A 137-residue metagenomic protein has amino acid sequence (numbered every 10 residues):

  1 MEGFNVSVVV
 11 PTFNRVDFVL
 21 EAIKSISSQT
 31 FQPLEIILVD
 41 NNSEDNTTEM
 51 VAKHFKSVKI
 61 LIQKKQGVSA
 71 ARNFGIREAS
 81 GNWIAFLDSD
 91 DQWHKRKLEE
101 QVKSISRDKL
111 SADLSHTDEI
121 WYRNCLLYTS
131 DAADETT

Functional and structural regions predicted by a protein language model:
M1-S25: N-proximal low-complexity "stem/linker" segments adjacent to membrane-targeting elements
S25, D40-E49, D88: A conserved acidic beta->alpha catalytic loop
S25-P33: Short, acidic, metal-binding catalytic loop of nucleotide-sugar glycosyltransferases
L34-N42, L61-I62, S89: Short beta-strand/loop segment that forms part of the nucleotide-sugar
Q63-A79: Glycine-rich, basic loop-to-helix element that forms the pyrophosphate-binding segment of sugar-nucleotide handling
I84: Short aromatic/hydrophobic "clamp" motif used to bind/position activated sugar donors
L98-L127: Conserved donor NDP-sugar-binding/catalytic core segment of glycosyltransferases
Y128-T137: Single conserved hydrophobic/aromatic residue that forms the stacking wall/gate of nucleotide- or nucleobase-binding
